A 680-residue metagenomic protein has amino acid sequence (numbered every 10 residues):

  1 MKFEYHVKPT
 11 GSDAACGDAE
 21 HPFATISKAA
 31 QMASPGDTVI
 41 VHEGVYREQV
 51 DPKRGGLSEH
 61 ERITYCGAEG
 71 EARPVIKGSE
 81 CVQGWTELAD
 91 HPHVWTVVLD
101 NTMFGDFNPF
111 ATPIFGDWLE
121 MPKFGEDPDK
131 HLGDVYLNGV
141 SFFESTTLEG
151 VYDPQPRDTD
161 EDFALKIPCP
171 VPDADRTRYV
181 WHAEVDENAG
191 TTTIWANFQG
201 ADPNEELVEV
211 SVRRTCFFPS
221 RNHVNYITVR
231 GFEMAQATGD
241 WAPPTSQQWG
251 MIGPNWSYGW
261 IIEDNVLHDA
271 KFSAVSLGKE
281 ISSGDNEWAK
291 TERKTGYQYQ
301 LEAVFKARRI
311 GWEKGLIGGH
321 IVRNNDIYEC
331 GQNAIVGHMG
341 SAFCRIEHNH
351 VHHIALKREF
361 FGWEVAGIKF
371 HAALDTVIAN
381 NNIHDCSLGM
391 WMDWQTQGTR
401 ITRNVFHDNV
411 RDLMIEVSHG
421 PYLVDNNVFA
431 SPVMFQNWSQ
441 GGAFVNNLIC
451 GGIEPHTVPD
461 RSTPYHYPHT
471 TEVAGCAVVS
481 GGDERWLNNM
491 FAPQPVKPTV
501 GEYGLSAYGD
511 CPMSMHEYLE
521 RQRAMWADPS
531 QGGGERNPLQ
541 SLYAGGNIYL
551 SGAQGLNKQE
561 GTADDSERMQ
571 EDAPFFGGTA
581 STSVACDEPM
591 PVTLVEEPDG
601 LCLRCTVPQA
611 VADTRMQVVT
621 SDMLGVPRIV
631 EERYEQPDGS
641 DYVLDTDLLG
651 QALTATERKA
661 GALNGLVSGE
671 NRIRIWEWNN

Functional and structural regions predicted by a protein language model:
K2-W256, S276, S283-W312, V473-S480 (+3 more regions): Extracellular polysaccharide-degrading/modifying enzymes targeting complex plant/algal/animal polysaccharides
P9, E43, R54, G67-E69 (+21 more regions): Residues on the solvent-exposed faces and adjacent turns of beta-rich solenoids used to engage binding targets
V39, I63, P74, N222 (+21 more regions): Solenoid scaffold repeats with emphasis on beta-solenoid/beta-helix
Q49-D51, R214-C216, T238-T245, W249-G250 (+9 more regions): Short glycine/acidic-rich loop motifs that flank beta-strands on beta-rich extracellular proteins
K271-S273, L277-N333, H338-G367, H371-L374: Hydrophobic, small-residue-rich alpha-helical packing segments that form membrane-like cores
V351, A366-I368, A373-D385, M390 (+5 more regions): C-terminal structured domain segments across diverse proteins
H407-R411, S418-E454, P464-K497, G504-A553: Catalytic-core region of carbohydrate-active enzymes that cleave or remodel glycosidic bonds
